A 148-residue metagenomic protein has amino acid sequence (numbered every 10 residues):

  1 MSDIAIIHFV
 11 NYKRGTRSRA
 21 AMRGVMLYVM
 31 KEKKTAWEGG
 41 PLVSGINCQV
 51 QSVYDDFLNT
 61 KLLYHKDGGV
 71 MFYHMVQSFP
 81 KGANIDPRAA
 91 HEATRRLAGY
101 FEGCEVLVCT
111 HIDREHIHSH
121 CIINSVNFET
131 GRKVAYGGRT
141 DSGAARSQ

Functional and structural regions predicted by a protein language model:
M1-Q148: N-terminal nicking endonuclease/strand-transfer module with a His-rich metal-binding environment and a catalytic Tyr
